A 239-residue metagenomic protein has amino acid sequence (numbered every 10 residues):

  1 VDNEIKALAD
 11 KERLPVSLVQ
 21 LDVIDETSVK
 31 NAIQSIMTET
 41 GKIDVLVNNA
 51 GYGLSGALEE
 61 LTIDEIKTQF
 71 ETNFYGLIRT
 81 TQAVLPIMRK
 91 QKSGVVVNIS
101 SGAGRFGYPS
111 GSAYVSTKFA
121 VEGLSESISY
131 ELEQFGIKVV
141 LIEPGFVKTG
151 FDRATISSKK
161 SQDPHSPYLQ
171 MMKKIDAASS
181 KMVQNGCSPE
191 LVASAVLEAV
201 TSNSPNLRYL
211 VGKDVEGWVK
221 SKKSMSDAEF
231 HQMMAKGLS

Functional and structural regions predicted by a protein language model:
R13-P15, S35-N48, L54: A glycine-rich helix->loop->beta "capping" turn within Rossmann-like NAD(P)(H)-dependent oxidoreductase domains
L21-N31, I63: The beta1-alpha1 cofactor-binding region of Rossmann-like NAD(H)/NADP(H)-dependent oxidoreductases
A57-L58, E65-K67: Substrate-binding pocket helix/loop in short-chain dehydrogenase/reductase
T81, T117-A120: Active-site helix of classical SDR
T81-Q82, E126: A short, exposed helix-loop element centered on a Lys and neighboring polar residues
S101: Residue(s) in the substrate-gating loop at a strand-loop-helix junction that position the organic substrate next
Q134-N206: SDR active-site lid
